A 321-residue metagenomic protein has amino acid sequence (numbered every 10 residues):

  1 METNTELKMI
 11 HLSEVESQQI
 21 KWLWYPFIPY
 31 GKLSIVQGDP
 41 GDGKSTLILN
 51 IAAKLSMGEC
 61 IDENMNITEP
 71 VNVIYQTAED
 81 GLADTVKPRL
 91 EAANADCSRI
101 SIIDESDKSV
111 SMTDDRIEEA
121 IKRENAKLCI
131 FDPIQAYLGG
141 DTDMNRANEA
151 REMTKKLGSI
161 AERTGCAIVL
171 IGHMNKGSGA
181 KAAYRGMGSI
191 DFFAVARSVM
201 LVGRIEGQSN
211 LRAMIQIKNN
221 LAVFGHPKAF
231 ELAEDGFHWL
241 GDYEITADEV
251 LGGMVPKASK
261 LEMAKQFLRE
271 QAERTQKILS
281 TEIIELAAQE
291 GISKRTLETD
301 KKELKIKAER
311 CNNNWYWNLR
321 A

Functional and structural regions predicted by a protein language model:
E2-M9, P40, K122-N125, R163-T164 (+1 more regions): C-terminal regions of RecA-like/P-loop NTPase motor modules
E2-N4, L12, Q18-Q19, L23 (+9 more regions): Conserved inter-motif catalytic segment of the P-loop NTP-binding fold
I35-V36, G41-D42, T46, I74-Q76 (+3 more regions): Phosphate-binding/switch region of NTP-binding enzymes
L47, I51: Hydrophobic positions on the alpha1 helix immediately C-terminal to the Walker A/P-loop
S56: Gly/Ala-rich phosphate-binding loop of Rossmann-like dinucleotide-binding domains, activating on the conserved
S98-S101, S198, K307: Conserved beta-strand segments of alpha/beta enzyme cores
